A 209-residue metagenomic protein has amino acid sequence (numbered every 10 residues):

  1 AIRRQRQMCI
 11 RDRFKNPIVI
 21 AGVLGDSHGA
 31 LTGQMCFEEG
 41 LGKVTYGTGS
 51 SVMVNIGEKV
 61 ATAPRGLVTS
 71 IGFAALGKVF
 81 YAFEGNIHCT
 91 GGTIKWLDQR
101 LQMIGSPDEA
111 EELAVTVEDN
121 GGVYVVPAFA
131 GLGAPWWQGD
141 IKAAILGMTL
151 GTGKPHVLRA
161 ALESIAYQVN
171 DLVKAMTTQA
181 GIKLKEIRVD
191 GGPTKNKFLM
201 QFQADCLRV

Functional and structural regions predicted by a protein language model:
A1-I10: Single conserved hydrophobic/aromatic residue that forms the stacking wall/gate of nucleotide- or nucleobase-binding
R11-V209: Active-site core segments that coordinate phosphate-bearing ligands/cofactors across diverse enzyme families
